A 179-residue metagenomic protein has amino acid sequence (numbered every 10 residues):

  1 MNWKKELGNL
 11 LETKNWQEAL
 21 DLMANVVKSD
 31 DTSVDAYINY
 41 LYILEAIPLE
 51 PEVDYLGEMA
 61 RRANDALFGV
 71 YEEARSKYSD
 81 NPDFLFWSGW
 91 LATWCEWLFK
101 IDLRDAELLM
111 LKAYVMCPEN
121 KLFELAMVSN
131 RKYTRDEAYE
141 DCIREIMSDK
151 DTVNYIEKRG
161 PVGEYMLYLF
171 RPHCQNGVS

Functional and structural regions predicted by a protein language model:
M1-K5, D30-D54, S79-E96, E119-T134 (+1 more regions): Amphipathic alpha-helical repeat scaffolds of TPR domains
N2-E18: Alpha-helical segment of the N-proximal tetratricopeptide repeat
L11-W16, A63, D80, E119: Helix-boundary capping/turn motifs
E12, D83-F86, D151: Acidic, low-complexity intrinsically disordered regions
L20-V26, D54-K77, I101-Y114, E137-V153: Alpha-helical repeat scaffolds
V178-S179: Extreme N-terminal leader/anchor segments
